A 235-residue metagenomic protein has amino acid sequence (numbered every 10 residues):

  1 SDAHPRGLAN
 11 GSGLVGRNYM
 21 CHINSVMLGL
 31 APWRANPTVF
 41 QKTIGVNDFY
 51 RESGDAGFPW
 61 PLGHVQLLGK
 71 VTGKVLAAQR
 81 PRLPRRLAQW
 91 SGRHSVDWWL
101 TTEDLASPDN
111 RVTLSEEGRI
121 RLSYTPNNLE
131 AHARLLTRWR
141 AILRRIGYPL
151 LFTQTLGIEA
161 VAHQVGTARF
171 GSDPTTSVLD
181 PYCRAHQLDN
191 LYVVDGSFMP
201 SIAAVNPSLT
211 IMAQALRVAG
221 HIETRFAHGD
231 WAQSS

Functional and structural regions predicted by a protein language model:
S1-A3, W33-N36, R51, E103-S107 (+4 more regions): Short, glycine-/Ser/Thr-/acidic-enriched flexible segments
S1-V39, D195, Q214, G220-A232: Glycine-rich loop(s) and the adjacent beta-strand/alpha-helix scaffold that form part
G16-M20, A88-S91, T102-E103, I158-V161: Short Gly/Pro-enriched turn/cap motifs at secondary-structure boundaries
N24-L30, W99-L100, T153-Q154: Short amphipathic
G29-P59: Rossmann-like dinucleotide-binding core of oxidoreductases
L68-L151: C-terminal catalytic lobe of FAD-dependent flavoproteins
D97-W99, S123, N127-I202, S208: A glycine-rich dinucleotide-binding beta-alpha-beta segment and adjacent secondary-structure elements that constitute
S201-I222: A conserved FAD-binding loop/helix module that cradles the flavin
